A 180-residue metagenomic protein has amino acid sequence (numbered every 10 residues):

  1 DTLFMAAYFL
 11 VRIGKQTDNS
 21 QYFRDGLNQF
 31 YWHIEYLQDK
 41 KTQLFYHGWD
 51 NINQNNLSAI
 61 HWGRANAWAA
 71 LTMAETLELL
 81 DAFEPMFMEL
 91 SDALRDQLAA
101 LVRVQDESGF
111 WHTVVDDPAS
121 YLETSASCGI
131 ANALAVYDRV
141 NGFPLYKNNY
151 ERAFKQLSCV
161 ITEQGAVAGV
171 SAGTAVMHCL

Functional and structural regions predicted by a protein language model:
D1-D50, N55-H61: Extended ligand-binding groove/face enriched in aromatic
D1-L3, I52-L71, M86, L90 (+4 more regions): Solvent-exposed loop and edge beta-strand segments that line ligand/cofactor-binding and catalytic clefts
M5-N19, W68-M86, G129-F143: Well-ordered alpha-helical scaffold segments within catalytic/enzyme domains
N19, N28, N51-N56, N66 (+3 more regions): Detector for Asparagine
S20-Y46, S91-G109, N149-A166: Long, well-ordered core segments of solenoidal/helical folds
K41-I52, L79, D106-D116, E163-L180: Extended glycan-interaction surfaces of carbohydrate-active proteins
D117, Y121-L180: CBM-like carbohydrate-recognition segments
